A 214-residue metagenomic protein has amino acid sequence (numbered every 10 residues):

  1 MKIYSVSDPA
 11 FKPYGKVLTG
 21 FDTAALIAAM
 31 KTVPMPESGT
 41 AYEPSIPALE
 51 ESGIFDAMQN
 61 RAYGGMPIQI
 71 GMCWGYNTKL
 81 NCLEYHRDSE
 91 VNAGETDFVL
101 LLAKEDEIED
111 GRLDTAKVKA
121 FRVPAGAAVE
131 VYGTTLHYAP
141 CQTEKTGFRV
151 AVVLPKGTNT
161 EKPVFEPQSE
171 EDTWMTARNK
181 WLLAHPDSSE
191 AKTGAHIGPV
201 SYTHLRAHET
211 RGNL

Functional and structural regions predicted by a protein language model:
M1-R112: Non-catalytic, conserved peripheral segments adjacent to functional cores
N92, H137-T143: Short beta-strand His + acidic residue motifs that chelate non-heme Fe in jelly-roll/DSBH and cupin folds
L113-V118: Active-site glycine-rich loop that binds ribose-phosphate moieties when present
K119-V123, Q142: Exposed beta-sheet edge/beta-hairpin loop segments within beta-rich domains
V123-L136: Conserved metal-binding segment of the jelly-roll/cupin
K145-T160: A short hydrophobic beta-strand segment most commonly corresponding to one strand of the jelly-roll/cupin
E166-G194: Helix-rich interaction surfaces within compact, conserved domain-sized segments that mediate assembly or partner
T203-T210: Conserved small/polar residues in nucleotide/adenosyl-binding loops
